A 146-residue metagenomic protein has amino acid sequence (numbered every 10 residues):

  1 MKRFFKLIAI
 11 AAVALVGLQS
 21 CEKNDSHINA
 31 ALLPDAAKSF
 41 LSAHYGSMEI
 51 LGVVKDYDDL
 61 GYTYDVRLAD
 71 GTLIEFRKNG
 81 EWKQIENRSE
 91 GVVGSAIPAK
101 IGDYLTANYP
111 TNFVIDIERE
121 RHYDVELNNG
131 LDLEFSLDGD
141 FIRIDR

Functional and structural regions predicted by a protein language model:
M1-I8: Bacterial N-terminal signal peptides that target proteins for export
A11-L15: Alpha-helical transmembrane segments
V16-S20: C-terminal motif of bacterial Sec signal peptides marking the signal peptidase cleavage site
E22-N24: Bacterial signal peptide processing site
I28-R146: First exposed extracellular module after export/assembly in secreted or surface-exposed proteins
